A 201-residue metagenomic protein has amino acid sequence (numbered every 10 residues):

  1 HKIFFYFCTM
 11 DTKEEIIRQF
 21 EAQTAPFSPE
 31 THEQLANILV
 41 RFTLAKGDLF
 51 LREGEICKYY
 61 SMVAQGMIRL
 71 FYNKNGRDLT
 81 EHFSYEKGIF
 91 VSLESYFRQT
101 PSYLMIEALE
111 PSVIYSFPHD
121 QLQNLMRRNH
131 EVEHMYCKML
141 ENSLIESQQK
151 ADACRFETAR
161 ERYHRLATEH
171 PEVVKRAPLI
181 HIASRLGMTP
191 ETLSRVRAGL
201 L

Functional and structural regions predicted by a protein language model:
K2-I3, T9, E157-L201: Phosphate-/nucleic-acid-contacting segments
F4-V40: Cyclic nucleotide-binding regulatory module and flanking cytosolic helices
A36-N37, E55-C57: Short, small/polar residue-rich loop motifs at catalytic or cofactor-binding pockets
G47, K58-R69, E86-G88: Glycine- and acidic-residue-biased ligand/ion/polar-headgroup-sensing regions
F50-G54: Short phosphate-coordinating micro-motif centered on Lys-Gly-acidic
G76-I89: Short acidic-glycine-tyrosine-enriched beta hairpin
D78, F97-F117, E131: Ligand-binding loop in jelly-roll beta-barrel domains
S102, Q121-T158, R162: A small-molecule sensor/coupling module
